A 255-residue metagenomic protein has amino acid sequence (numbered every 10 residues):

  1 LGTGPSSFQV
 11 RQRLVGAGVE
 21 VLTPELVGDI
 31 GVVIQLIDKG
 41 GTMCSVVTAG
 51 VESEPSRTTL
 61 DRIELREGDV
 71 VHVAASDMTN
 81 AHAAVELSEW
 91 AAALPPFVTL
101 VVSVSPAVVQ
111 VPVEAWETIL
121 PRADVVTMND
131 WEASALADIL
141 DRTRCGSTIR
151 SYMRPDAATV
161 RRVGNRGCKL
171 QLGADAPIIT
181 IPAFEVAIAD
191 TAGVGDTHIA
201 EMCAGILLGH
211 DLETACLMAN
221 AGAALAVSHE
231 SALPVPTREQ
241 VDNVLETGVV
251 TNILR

Functional and structural regions predicted by a protein language model:
T3, F8-E25, I37-I178, P182 (+1 more regions): Ribokinase/PfkB-type carbohydrate-kinase core domain
P5, D29, A187: Short alpha-helical
I30-V32, R166-C168, H198: Change "...and in nucleic-acid phosphodiester-cleaving endonucleases..." to "...and in nucleic-acid processing enzymes
R154-A158, A183-I253: Conserved post-catalytic alpha-helical subdomain immediately downstream of the catalytic base and nucleotide-binding
